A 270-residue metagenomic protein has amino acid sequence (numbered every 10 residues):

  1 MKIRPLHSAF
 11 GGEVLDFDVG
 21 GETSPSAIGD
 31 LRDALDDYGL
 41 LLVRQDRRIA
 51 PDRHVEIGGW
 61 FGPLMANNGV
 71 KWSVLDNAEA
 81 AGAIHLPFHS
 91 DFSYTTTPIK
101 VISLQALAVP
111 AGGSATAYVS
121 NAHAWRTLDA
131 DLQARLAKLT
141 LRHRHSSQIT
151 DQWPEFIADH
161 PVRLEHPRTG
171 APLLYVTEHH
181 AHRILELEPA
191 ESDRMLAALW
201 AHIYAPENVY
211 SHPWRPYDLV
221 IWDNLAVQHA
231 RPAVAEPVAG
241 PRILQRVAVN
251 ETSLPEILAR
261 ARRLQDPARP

Functional and structural regions predicted by a protein language model:
M1-L219, L225-P270: Non-heme Fe(II) oxygenase catalytic core, chiefly the N-lobe of the double-stranded beta-helix
